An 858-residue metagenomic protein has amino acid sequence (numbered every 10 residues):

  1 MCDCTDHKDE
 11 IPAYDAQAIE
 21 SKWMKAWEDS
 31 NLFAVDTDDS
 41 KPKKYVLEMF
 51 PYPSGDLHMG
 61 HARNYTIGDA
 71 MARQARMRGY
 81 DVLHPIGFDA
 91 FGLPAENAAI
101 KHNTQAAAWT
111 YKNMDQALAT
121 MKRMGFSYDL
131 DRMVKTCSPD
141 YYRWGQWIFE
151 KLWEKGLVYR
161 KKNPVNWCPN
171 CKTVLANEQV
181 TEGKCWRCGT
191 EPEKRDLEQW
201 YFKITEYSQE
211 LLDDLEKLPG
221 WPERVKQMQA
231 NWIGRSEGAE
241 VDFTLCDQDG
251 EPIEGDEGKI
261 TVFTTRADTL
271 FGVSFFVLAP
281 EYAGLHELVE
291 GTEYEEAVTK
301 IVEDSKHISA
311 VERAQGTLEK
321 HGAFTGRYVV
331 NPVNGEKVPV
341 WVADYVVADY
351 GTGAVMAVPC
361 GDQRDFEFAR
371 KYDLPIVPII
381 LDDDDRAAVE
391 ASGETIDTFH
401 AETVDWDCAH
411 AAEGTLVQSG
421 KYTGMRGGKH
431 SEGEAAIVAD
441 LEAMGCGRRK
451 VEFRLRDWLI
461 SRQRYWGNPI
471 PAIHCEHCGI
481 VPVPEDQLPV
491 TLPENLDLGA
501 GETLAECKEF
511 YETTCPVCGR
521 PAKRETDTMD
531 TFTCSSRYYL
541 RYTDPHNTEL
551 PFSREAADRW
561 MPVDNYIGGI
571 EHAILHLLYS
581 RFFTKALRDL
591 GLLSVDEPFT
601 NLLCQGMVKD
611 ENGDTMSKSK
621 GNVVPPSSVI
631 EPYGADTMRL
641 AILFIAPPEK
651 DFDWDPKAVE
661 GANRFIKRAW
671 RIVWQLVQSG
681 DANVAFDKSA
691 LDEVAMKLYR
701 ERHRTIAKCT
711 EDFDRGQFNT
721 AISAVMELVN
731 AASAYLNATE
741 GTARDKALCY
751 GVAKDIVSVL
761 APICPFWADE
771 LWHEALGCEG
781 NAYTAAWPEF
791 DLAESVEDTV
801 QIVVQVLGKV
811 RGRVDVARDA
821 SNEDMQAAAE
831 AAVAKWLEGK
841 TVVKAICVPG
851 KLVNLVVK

Functional and structural regions predicted by a protein language model:
M1-K41, A279, G291-T292, P375-R386 (+6 more regions): Basic, alpha-helical terminal appendages of large translation-related enzymes
C2-L47, R76-P85, A108-Q116, G220 (+2 more regions): Conserved oxyanion/phosphate-binding beta-strand-loop segments in alpha/beta enzyme cores
C2-T5, A13, K22, A26-S30 (+9 more regions): Residue patterns forming the tRNA-binding/recognition surfaces of aminoacyl-tRNA synthetases and related DALR
V35-A106, V134-I148, T264-T265, P332-F368 (+1 more regions): N-terminal catalytic cores of NTP/NDP-binding nucleotidyl/phosphoryl-transfer enzymes
G68, D81, L285-D383, A388 (+1 more regions): Catalytic alpha/beta core of large soluble enzyme barrels
D89, E154-N170, R235, R448-C478 (+6 more regions): Helix-rich, typically C-terminal accessory recognition domains appended to large enzymatic cores
I204-R235, A279, A283-A323, D486-T514 (+1 more regions): Amphipathic alpha-helical
R327-V333, K337-Y350, E512-K650: Alpha-helical recognition segments enriched in aromatics with Gly/Pro capping that present substrate-recognition
